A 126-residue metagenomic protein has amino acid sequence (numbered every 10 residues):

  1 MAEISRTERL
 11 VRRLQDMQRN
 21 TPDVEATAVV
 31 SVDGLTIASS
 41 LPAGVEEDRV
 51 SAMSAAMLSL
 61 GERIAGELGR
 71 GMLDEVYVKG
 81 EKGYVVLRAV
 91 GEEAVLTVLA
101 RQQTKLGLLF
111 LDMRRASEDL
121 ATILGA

Functional and structural regions predicted by a protein language model:
M1-A126: Non-catalytic interaction/Regulatory regions outside core domains
